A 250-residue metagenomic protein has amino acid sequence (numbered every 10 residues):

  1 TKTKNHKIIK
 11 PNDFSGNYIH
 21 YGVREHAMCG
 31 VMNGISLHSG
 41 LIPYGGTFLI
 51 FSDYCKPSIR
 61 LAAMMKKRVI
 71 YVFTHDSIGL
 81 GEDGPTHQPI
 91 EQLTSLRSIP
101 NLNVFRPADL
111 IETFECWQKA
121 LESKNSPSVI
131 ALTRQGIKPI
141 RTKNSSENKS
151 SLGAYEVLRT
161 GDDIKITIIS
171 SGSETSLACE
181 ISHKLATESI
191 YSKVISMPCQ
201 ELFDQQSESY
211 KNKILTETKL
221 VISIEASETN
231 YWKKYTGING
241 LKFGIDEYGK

Functional and structural regions predicted by a protein language model:
T1-A131, G136, K213-I214: Thiamine diphosphate
L80-P85, T113, E122-K250: Thiamine diphosphate
